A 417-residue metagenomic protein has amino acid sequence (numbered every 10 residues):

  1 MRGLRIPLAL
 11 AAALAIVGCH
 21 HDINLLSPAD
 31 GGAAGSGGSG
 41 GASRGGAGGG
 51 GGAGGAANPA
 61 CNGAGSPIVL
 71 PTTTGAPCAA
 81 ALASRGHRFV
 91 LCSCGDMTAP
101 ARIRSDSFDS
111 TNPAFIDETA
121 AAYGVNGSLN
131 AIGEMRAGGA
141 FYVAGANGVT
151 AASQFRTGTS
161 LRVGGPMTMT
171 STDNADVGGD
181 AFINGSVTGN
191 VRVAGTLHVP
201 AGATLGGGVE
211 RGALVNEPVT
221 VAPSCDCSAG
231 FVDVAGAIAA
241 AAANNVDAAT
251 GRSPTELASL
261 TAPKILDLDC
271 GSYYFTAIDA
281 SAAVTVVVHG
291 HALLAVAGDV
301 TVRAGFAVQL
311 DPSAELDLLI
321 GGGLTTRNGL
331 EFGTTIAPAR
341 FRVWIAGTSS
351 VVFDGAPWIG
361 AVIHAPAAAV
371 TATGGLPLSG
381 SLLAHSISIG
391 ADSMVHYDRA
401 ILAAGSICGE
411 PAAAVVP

Functional and structural regions predicted by a protein language model:
M1-L4, N184-S186: Generic structural signal for short, solvent-exposed loop/turn connectors between secondary structure elements
G3, P7, A11-A79: Ser/Thr-rich, Pro/Gly/Ala-heavy low-complexity intrinsically disordered linkers and tails of secreted extracellular
A56-P417: Primarily marks folded extracellular/lumenal domains of secretory and cell-surface proteins
